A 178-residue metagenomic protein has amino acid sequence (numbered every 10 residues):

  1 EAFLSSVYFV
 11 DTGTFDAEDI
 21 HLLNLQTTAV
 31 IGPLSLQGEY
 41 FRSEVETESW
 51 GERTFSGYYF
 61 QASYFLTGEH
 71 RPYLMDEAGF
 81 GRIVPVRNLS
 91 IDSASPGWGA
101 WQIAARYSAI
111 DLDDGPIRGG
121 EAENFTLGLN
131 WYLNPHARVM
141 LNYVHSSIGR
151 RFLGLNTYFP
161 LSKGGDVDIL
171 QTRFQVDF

Functional and structural regions predicted by a protein language model:
E1-F178: Outer-membrane beta-barrel pore domains
